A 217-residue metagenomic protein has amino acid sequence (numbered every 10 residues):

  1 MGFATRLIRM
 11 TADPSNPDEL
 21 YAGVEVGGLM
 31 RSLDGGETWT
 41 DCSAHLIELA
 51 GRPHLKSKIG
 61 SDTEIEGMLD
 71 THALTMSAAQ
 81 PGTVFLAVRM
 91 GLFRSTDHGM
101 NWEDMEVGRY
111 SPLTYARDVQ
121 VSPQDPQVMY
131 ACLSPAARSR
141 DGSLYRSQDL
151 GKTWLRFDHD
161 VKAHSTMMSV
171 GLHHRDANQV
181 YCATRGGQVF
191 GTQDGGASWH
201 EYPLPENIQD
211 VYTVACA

Functional and structural regions predicted by a protein language model:
M1-A217: Extracellular glycan-interacting surfaces
